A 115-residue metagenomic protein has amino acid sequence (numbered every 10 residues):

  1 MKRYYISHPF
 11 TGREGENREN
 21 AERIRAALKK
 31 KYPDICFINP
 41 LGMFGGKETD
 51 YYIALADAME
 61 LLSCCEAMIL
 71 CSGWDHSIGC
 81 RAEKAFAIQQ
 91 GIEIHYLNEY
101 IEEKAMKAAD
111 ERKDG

Functional and structural regions predicted by a protein language model:
M1-G115: Conserved catalytic or regulatory cores that recognize and/or transform ribose-phosphate-containing ligands
